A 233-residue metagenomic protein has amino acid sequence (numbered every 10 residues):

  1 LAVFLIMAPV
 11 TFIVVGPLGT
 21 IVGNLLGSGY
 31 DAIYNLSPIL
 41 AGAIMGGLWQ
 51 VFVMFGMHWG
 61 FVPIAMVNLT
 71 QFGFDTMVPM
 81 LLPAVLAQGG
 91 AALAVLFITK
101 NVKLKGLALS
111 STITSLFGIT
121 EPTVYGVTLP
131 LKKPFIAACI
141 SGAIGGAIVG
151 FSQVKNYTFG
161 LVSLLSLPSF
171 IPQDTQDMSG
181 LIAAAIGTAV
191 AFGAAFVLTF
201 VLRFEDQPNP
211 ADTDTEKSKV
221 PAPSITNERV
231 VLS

Functional and structural regions predicted by a protein language model:
L1-A2, Y30-I44, F55, F74-M80 (+2 more regions): Membrane-interfacial loop-to-helix junctions in multi-pass transporters
L1-V53: Core mid-bundle transmembrane helix pairs that form the ion/substrate translocation pathway in diverse multi-pass
A2-I13, G46-V51, A87-A94, G142-G150 (+1 more regions): Hydrophobic core segments of alpha-helical transmembrane domains in multi-pass membrane transport and ion-translocation
T11, G46-H58, L69-D75, V95 (+2 more regions): Transmembrane alpha-helix interface/packing and boundary motifs in multi-pass membrane proteins, characterized by
V14, L18, V22, L26 (+9 more regions): Membrane-interfacial segments
I39, I64, S110, P122-V230: Transmembrane alpha-helical segments and their short flanking loops that form helix-hairpins/helix-helix interfaces
V62, M66-G142: Helix-loop-helix junctions within the multi-pass membrane cores of secondary transporters/permeases
A87-F97, K219-L232: Hydrophobic alpha-helical transmembrane segments of integral membrane proteins
